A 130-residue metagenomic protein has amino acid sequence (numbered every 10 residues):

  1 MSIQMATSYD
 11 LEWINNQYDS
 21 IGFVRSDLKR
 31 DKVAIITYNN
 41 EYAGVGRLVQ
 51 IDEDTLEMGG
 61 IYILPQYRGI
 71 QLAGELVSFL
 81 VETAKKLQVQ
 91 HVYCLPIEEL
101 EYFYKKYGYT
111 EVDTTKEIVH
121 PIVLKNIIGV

Functional and structural regions predicted by a protein language model:
M1-L28, I35-T37: Short amphipathic alpha-helix that is part of the acyltransferase structural core
Y9-W13, E53, E98-Y102: Short alpha-helical
I35, E41-Q50, D54-Y62: Conserved beta-strand in the GNAT
Y42-G46, E57, L80, I118-H120 (+1 more regions): Membrane-topology and secretion signals of cell-surface/extracellular proteins
G69-E82: Conserved acetyl-CoA-binding loop-helix of GNAT-fold acetyltransferases
A84-I97: Conserved GNAT acetyl-CoA-binding A-motif
L95, K105, T110-V130: Conserved catalytic-core motifs of GNAT/GCN5-like acyltransferases
